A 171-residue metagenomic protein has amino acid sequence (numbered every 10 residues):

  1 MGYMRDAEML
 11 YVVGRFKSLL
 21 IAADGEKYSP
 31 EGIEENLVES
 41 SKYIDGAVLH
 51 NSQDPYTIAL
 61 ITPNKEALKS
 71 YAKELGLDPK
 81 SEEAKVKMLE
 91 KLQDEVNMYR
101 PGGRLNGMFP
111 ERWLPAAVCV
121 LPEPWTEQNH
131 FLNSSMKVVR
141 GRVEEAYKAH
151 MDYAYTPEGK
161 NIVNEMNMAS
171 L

Functional and structural regions predicted by a protein language model:
M1-W113, P124, Q128: AMP-binding/adenylate-forming catalytic core of the ANL superfamily
G46-H50, P55, M98-L171: Conserved C-terminal "lid"/linker of ANL adenylate-forming enzymes
